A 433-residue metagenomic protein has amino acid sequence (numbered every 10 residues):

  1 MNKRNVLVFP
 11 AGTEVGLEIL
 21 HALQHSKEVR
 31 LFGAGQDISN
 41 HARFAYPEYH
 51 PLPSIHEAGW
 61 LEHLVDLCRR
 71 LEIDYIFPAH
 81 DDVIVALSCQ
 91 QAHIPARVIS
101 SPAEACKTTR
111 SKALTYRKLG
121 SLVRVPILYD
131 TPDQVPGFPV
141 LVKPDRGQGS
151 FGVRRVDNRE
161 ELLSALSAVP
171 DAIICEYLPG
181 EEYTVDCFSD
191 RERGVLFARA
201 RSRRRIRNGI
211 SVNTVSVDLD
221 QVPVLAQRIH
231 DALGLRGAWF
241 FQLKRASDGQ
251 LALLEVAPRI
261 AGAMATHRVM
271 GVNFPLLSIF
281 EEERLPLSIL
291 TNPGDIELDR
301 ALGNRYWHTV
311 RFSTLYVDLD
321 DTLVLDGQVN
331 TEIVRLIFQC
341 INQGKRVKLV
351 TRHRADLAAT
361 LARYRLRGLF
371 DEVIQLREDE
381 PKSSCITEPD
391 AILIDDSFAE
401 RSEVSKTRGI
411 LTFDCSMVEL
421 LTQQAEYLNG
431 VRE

Functional and structural regions predicted by a protein language model:
M1-A34, E72, I94, R191 (+6 more regions): Preference for protein termini
M1-S100, D414-S416: ATP-binding N-terminal substructure of ATP-dependent carboxylate-amine bond-forming enzymes
A11, D318-D320, L393-S397: Acidic di-acidic motifs
P95, A105-G180, S189-G194, D220-P223: Active-site nucleotide/adenylate-binding loops and adjacent lid/helix of ATP-dependent enzymes
C175-G234, A257-E283: ATP-dependent carboxylate/phosphate-activation module, predominantly the ATP-grasp catalytic core and closely related
L233-A263: Conserved metal-phosphate-binding beta-hairpin within the catalytic cores of diverse ATP-dependent phosphoryl-transfer
L290-D379: Alpha-helical substrate-recognition element adjacent to the catalytic core
P381-A399, V404: Conserved Lys-Pro-Asp/Glu-containing loop-to-beta segment of HAD-superfamily phosphomonoesterases, centered on
